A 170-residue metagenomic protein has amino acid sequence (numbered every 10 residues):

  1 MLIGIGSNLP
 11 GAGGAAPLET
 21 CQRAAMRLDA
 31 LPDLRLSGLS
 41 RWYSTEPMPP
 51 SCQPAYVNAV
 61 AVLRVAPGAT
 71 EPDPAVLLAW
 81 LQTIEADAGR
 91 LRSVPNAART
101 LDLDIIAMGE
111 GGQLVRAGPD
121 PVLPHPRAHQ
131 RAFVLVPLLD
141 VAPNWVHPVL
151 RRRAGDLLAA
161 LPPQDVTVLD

Functional and structural regions predicted by a protein language model:
M1-G4, L9-T100, G109-Q113: Nucleotide and nucleotide-moiety/phosphate-recognizing core
M48-Y56, A75-D170: Flexible, gly/pro- and Lys/Arg-enriched active-site loops
